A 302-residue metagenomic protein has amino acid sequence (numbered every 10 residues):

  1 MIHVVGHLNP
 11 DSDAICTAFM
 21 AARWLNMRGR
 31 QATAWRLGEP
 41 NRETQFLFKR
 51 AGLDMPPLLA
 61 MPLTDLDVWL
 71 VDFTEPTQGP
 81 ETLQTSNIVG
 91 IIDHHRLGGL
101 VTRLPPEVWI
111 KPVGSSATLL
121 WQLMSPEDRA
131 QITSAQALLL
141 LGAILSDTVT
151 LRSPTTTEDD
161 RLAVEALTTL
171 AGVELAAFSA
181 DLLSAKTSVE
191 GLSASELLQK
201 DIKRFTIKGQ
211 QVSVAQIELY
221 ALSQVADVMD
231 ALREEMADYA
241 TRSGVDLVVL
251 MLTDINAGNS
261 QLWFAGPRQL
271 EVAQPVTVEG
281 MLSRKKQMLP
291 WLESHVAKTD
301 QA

Functional and structural regions predicted by a protein language model:
M1-A302: Replace "Mg2+/Mn2+-dependent" with "divalent metal-dependent
